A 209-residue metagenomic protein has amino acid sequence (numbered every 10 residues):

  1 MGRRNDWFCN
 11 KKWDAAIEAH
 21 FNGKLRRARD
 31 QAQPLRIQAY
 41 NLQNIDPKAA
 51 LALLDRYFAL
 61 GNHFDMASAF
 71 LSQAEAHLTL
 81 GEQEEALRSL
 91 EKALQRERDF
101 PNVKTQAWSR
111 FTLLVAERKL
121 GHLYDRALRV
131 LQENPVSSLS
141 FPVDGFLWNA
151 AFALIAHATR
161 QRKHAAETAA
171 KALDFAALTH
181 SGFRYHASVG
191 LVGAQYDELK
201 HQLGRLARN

Functional and structural regions predicted by a protein language model:
M1-S68, S72-D99, S138, R162 (+2 more regions): N-terminal alpha-helical interaction modules that lie
R29, F64, N102-A107, F141-G145: Residue signature of alpha-solenoid helical repeat architecture, marking inter-repeat boundaries and helix-start
R36-I37, S72, T79, R110 (+4 more regions): "A position-specific structural signal for the A-helix of alpha-solenoid helical repeats
F100-P101, T105-E133, S137: Histidine/lysine/aspartate-rich catalytic loop segments that bind and position anionic ligands
H122-L123, Q161-K163: Structural helix-adjacent loops and short alpha-helical linkers that scaffold large soluble proteins
